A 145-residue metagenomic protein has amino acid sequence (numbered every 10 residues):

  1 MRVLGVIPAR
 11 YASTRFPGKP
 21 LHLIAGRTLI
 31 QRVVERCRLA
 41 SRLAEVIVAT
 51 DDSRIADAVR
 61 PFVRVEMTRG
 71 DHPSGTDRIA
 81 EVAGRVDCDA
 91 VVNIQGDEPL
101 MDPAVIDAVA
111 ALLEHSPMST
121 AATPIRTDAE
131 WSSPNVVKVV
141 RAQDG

Functional and structural regions predicted by a protein language model:
R2-A49: N-terminal glycine-rich phosphate-binding loop and ensuing alpha1 helix
P8, N93-Q95, A121-P124: Short beta-strand segments
A40, G70, M118-A121: Structured catalytic cores of enzymes that bind and process phosphorylated ligands/cofactors
L43, C88, H115-M118: Short, high-confidence coil segments that cap the C-terminus of an alpha-helix and link into the following beta-strand
I47, S53-A111: Short phosphate-binding loop-to-helix
M101-G145: Conserved core of the sugar-phosphate nucleotidyltransferase
